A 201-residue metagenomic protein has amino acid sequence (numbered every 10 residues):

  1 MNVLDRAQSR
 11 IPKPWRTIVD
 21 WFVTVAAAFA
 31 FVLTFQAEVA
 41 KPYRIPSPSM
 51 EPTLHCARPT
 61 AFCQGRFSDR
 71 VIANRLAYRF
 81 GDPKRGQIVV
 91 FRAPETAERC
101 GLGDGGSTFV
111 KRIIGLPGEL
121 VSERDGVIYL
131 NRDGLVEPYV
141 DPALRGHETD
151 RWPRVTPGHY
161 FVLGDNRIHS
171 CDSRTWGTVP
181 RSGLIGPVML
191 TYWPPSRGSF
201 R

Functional and structural regions predicted by a protein language model:
M1-R201: Soluble "head" domains of membrane/secretory-pathway proteins
